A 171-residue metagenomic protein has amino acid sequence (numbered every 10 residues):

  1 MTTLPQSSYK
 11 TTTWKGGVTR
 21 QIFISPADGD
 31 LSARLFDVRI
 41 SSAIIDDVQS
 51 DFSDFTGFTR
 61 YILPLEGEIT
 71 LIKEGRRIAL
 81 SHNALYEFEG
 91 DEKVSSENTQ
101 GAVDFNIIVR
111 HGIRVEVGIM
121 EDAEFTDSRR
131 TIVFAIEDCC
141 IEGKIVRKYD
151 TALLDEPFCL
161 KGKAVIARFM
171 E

Functional and structural regions predicted by a protein language model:
M1-E171: Jelly-roll (double-stranded beta-helix
